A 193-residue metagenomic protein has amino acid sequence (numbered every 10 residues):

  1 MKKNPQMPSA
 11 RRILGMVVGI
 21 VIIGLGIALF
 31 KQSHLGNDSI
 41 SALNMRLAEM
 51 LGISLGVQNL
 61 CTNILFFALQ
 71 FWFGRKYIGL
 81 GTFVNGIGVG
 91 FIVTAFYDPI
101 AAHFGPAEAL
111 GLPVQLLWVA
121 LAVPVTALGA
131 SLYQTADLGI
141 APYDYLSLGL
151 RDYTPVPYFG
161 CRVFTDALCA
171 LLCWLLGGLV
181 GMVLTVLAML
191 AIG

Functional and structural regions predicted by a protein language model:
K2-G193: Core subunits and conserved enzymes of cellular information-processing and envelope-translocation systems across
